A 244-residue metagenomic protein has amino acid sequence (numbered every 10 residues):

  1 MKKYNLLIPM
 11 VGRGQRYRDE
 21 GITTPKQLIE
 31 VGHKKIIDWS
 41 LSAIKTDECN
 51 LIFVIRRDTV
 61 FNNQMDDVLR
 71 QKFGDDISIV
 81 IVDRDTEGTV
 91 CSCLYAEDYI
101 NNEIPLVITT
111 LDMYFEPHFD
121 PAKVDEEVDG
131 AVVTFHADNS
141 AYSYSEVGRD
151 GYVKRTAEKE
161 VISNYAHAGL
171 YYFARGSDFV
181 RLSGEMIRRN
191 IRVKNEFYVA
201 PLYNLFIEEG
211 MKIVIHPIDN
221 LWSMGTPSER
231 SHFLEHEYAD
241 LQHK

Functional and structural regions predicted by a protein language model:
M1-I8, R16-I22, I29-E30, K34-P105: Conserved N-terminal catalytic core of the sugar/cofactor nucleotidyltransferase
K2-L6, H167-K244: Conserved alpha/beta core of the MobA/IspD/sugar-nucleotide pyrophosphorylase nucleotidyltransferase superfamily
M10, I55, T110, T134-F135: Short beta-strand/turn micro-motifs composed of small residues that flank or help shape donor/cofactor-binding pockets
L28, S145-V147, I215: A structural signal for short hydrophobic beta-strand segments in well-ordered beta-sheet cores
I37, A96, D112, S145 (+1 more regions): Residue-level signal for inorganic ion chemistry
T59-V60, M113-E116: A short, conserved beta-strand element in the Rossmann-like catalytic core that flanks the donor/metal-binding loop
E103-Y114: Short beta-strand-to-loop acidic/aromatic patch adjacent to the donor-nucleotide binding site
F115-N190: Conserved core of the sugar-phosphate nucleotidyltransferase
